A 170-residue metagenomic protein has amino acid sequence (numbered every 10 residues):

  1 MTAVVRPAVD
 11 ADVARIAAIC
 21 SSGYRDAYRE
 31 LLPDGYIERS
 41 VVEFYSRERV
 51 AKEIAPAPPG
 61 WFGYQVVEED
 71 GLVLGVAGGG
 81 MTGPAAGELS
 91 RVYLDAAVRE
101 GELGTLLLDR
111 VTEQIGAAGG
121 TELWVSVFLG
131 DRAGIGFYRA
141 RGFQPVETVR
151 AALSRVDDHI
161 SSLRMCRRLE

Functional and structural regions predicted by a protein language model:
A3, P7-A11, A18-A97, T105-R110 (+3 more regions): Acetyl-CoA-dependent GNAT
I19, A118, A140-R141: Structural motif
D95-G101, L129-G130: Active-site acidic-Proline motif in GNAT/NAT acetyltransferases
G116-S126: Conserved GNAT acetyl-CoA-binding A-motif
W124-V127, R139, Q144-S162: Conserved catalytic-core motifs of GNAT/GCN5-like acyltransferases
G134: Helix-turn-helix
